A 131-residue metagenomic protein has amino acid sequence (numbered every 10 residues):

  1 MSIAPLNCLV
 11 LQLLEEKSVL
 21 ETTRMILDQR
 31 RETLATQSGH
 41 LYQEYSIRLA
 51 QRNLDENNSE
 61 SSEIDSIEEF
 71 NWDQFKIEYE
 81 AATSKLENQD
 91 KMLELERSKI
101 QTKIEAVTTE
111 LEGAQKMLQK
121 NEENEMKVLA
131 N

Functional and structural regions predicted by a protein language model:
M1-N131: Amphipathic alpha-helical polymerization modules
